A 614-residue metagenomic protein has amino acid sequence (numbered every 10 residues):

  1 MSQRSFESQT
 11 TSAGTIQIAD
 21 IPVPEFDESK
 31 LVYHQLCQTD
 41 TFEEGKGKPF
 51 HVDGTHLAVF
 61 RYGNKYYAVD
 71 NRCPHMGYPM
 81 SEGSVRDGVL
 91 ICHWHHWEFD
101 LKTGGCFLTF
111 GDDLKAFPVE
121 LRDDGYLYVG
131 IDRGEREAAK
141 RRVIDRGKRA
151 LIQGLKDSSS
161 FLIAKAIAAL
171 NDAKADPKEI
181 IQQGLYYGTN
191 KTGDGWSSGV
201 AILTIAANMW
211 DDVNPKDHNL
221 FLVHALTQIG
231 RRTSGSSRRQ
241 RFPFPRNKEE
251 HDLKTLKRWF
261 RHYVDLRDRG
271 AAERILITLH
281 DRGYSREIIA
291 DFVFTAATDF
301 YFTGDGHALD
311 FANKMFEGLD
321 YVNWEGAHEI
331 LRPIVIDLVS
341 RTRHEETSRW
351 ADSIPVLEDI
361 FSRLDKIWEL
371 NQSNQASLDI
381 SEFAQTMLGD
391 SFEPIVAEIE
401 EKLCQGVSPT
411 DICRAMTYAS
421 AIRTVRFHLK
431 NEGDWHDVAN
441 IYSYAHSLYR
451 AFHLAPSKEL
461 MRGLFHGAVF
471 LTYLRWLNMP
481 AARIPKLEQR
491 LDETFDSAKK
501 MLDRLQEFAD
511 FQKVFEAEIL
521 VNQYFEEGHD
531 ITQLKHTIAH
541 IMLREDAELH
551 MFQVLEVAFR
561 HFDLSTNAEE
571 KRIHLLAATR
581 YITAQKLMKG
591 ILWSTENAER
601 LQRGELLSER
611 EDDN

Functional and structural regions predicted by a protein language model:
S2-D87, K115-D145: N-terminal pre-ligand scaffold of iron-sulfur
C73, C92-H95: Short cysteine clusters
P79-R86, E98-T109: Iron-sulfur (Fe-S) cluster-binding segments and ferredoxin-like electron-carrier domains, especially [2Fe-2S]
D87-H93, C106-K115: Short cysteine/histidine-rich metal-coordination sites, predominantly Zn2+-binding motifs
Y128-N614: Mature, well-folded catalytic/scaffold domains that follow N-terminal targeting or propeptide regions
